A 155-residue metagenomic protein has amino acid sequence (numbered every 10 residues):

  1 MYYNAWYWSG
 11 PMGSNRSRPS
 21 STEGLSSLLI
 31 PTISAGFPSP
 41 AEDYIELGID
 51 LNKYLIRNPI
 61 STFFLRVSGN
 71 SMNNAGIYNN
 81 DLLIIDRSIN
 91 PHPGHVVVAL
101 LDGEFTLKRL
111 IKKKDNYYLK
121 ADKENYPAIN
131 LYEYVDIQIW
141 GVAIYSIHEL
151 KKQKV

Functional and structural regions predicted by a protein language model:
M1-N73, Q138, Y145-V155: Short, positionally conserved secondary-structure boundary motifs
N79, L101-T106, I137-Q138: Short coil-to-beta-strand transition motifs
N80-D81, H95: Structural motif
I84-I85, V98: Hydrophobic beta-strand signal
P93-L107, I111-Y117: Short, compositionally biased
K112-V155: Glycine- and charge-enriched low-complexity intrinsically disordered segments
